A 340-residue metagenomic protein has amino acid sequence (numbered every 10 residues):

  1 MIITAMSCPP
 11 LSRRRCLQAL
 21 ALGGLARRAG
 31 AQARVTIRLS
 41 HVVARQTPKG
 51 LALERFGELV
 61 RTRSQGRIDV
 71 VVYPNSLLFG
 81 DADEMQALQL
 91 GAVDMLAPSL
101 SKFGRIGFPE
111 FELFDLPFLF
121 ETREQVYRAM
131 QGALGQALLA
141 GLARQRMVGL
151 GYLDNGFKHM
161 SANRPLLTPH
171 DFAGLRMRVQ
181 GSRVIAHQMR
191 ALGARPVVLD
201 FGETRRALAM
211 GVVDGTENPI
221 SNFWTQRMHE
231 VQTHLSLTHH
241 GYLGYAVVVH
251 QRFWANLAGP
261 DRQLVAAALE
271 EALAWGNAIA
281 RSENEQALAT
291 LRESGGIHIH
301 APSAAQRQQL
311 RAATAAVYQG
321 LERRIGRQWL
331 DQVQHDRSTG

Functional and structural regions predicted by a protein language model:
I2, P9-L11, L17-L25, G30-Q125 (+2 more regions): N-terminal secretory/targeting leader peptides
R128: Short beta-strand-centered segments that line the small-molecule binding cleft or hinge of alpha/beta clamshell
